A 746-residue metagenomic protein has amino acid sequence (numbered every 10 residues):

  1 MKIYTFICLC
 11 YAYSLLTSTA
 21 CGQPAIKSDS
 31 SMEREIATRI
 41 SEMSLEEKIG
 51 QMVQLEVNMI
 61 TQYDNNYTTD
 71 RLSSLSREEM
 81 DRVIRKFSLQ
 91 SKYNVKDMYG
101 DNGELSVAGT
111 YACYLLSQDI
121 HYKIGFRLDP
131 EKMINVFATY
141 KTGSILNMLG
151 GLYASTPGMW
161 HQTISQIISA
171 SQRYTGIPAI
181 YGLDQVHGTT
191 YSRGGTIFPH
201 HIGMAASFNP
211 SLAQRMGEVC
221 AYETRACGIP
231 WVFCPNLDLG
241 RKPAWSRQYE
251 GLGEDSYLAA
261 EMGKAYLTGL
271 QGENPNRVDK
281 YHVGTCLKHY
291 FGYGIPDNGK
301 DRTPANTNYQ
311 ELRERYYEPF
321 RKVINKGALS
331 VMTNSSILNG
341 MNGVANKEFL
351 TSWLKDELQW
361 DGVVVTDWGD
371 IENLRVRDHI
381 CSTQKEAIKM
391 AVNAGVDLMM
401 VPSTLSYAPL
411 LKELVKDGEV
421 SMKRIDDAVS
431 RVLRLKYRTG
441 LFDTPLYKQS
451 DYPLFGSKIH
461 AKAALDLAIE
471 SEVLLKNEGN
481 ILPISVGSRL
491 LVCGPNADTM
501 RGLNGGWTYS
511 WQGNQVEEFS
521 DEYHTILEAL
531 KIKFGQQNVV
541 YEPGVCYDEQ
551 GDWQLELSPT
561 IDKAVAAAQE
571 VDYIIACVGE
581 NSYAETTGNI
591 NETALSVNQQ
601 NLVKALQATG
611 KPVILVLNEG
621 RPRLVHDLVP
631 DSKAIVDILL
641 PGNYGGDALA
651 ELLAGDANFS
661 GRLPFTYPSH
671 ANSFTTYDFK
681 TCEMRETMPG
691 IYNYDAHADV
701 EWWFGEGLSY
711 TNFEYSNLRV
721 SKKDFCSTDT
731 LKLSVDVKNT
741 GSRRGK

Functional and structural regions predicted by a protein language model:
M1-K27: Bacterial Sec-dependent N-terminal signal peptides
C21-K746: Glycoside hydrolase catalytic-domain context in secreted enzymes
